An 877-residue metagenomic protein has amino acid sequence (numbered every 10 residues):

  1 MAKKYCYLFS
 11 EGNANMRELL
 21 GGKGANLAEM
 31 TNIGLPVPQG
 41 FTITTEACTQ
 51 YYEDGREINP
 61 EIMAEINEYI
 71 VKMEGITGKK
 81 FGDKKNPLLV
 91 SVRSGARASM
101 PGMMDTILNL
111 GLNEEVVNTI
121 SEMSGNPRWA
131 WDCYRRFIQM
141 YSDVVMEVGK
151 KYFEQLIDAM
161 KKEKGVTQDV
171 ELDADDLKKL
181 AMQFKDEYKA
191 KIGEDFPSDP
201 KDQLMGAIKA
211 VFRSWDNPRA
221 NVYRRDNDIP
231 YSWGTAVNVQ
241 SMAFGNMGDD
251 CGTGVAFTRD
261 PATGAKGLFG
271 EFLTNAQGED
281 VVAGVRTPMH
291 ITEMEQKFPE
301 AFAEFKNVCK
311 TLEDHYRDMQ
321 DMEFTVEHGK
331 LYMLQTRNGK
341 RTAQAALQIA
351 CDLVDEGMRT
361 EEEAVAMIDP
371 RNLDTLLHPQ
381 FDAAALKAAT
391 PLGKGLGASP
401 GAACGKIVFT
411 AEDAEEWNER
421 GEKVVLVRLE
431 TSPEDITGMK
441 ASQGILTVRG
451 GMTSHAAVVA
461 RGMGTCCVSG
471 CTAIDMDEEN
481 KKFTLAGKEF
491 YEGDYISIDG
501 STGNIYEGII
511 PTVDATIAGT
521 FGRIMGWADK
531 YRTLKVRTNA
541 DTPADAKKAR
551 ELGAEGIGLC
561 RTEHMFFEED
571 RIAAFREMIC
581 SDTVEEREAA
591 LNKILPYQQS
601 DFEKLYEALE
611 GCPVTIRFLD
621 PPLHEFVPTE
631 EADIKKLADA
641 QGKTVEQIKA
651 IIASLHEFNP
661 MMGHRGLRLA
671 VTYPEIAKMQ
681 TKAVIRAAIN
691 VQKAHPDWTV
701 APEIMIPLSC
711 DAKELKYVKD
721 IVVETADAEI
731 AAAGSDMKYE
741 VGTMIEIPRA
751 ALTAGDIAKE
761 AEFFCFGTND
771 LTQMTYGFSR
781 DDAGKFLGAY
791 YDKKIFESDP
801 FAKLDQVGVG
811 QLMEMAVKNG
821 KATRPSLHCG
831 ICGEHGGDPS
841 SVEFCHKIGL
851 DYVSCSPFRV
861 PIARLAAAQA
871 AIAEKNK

Functional and structural regions predicted by a protein language model:
M1-A389, E416, E422-V425, S432-T437 (+11 more regions): Nucleotide/phosphate-binding sheet-loop regions of phosphoryl- and nucleotidyl-transfer enzymes
F41, V448-G450, S469-T472, C560 (+2 more regions): Short beta->alpha connector loops at strand-helix junctions that form conserved, small/polar/Pro-enriched
R93, I517, W527-K877: Conserved alpha/beta-domain cores
I208, L377-F409, R523-D529, T533-T538 (+1 more regions): Flexible inter-domain linker/hinge segments
N238, V408, V425-V427, L446 (+3 more regions): Structural motif
K330-Y332, L429-K440, G444-L446, M452-V458 (+7 more regions): Glycine-rich phosphate/ribose-binding loops and adjacent secondary-structure elements that form binding surfaces
E361, A366-P370, A383-L386, I510-K535 (+1 more regions): Intein/HINT protein-splicing elements and their conserved insertion hotspots or analogous self-processing inserts
K394-E434, L485-R523: Extended, non-globular alpha-helical segments
